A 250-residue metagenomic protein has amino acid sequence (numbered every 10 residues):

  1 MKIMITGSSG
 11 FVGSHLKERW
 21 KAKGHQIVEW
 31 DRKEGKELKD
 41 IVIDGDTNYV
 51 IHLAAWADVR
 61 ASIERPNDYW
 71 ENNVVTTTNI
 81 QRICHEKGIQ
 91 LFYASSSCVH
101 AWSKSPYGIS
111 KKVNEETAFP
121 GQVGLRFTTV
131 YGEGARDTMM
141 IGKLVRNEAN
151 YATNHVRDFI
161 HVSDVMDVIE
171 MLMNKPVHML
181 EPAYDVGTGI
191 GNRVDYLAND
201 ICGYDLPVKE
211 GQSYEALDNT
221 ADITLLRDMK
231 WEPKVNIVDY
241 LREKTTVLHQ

Functional and structural regions predicted by a protein language model:
I3-K23: N-terminal Rossmann NAD(P)H-binding glycine-rich loop of SDR-like oxidoreductase domains
Q26-V42: Adenosine-cofactor binding site in Rossmann-like domains, unifying the SAM/SAH pocket of S-adenosylmethionine-dependent
I41-N72: NAD(P)H-binding glycine-rich loop region in Rossmannoid oxidoreductase-like domains and their noncatalytic homologs
H52, T78-G108, V123: Conserved Rossmann-fold NAD(P)-dependent oxidoreductase catalytic core, especially the SDR/UDP-sugar
K104-G108, K112, E116-M171, D200-I201: NAD(P)-dependent short-chain dehydrogenase/reductase
T129-V130, Y151-R157, I169, P176-G189 (+2 more regions): A recurrent short beta-strand within the Rossmann-like NAD(P)-dependent oxidoreductase core
E181-D185, N192-N199, G203-I223: C-terminal "lid/loop" region of Rossmann-like NAD(P)-dependent oxidoreductases
T224, N236-Q250: Amphipathic terminal alpha-helices
